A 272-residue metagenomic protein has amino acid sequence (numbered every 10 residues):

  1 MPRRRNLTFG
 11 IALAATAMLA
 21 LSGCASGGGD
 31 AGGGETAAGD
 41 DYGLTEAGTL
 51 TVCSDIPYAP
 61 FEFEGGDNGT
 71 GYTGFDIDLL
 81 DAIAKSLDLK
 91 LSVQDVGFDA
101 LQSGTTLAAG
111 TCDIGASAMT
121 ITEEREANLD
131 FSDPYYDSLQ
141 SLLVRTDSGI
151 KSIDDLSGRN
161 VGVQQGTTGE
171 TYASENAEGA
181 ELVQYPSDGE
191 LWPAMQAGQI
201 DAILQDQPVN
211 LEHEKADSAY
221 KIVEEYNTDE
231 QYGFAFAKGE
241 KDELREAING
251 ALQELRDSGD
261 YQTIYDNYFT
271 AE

Functional and structural regions predicted by a protein language model:
M18-G23: C-terminal motif of bacterial Sec signal peptides marking the signal peptidase cleavage site
A25, I77-L80, K85-S86, T167 (+1 more regions): Extended ligand-binding regions for polar small-molecule ligands
S26-G34, A38-Y42, K90, T171-Y185 (+2 more regions): Ligand-binding clefts/hinges and TM-proximal coupling segments of bilobed small-molecule sensing domains
G34-S117: Extracytoplasmic small-molecule ligand-binding "clamshell" domains of the periplasmic binding protein/Venus flytrap
I56, Y136-V144, L211-Q253, A271-E272: Periplasmic-binding protein-like
I77, K90-D155, K221: Acidic, polar ligand-binding/catalytic clefts
V93-T105, S148, Q165-T168, V183-P193 (+1 more regions): Short helix-initiation/N-cap motifs at beta->coil->alpha
A118-A127, S174, D201-D229: A ligand-binding cleft/hinge motif common to bilobed small-molecule-binding domains
